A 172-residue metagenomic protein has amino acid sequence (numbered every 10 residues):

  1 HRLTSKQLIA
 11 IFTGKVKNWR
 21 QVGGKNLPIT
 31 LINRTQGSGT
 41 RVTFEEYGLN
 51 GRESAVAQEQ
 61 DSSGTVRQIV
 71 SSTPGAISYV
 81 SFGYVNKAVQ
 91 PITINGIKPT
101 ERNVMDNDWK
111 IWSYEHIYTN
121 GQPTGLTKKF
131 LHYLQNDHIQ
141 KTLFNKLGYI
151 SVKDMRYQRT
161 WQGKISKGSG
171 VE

Functional and structural regions predicted by a protein language model:
H1-E172: Exported/periplasmic ABC-transporter solute-binding proteins
